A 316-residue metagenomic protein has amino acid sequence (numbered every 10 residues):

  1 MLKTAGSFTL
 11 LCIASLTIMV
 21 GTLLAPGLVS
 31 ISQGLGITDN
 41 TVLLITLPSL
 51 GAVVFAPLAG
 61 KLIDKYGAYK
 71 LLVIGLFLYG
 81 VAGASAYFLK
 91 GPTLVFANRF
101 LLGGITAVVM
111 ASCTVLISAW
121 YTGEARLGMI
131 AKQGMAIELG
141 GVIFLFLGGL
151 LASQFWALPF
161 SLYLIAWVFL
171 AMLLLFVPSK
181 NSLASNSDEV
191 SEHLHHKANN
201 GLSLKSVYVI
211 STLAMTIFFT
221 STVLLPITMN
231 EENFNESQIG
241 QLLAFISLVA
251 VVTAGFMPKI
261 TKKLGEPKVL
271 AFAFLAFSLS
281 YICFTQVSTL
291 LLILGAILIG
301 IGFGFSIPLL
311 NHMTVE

Functional and structural regions predicted by a protein language model:
G6-I37, S221-P226: Extracytoplasmic
T46-G60, A244-F256: Central cavity-lining transmembrane alpha-helices of secondary-active solute carriers, predominantly the Major
V54-G91: Conserved MFS/SLC helix-loop-helix module at the cytosolic interface between two early adjacent transmembrane helices
G67, F88-L94, T122, Q286-S288: Helix-breaking motifs and short loop linkers at transmembrane-helix boundaries and internal kinks in secondary membrane
T93-L101, L290-L298: Paired small-residue
N98-I137: Cytoplasmic helix-loop-helix junction between adjacent transmembrane helices in 12-TM secondary transporters
E124, K132-L175: Helix-loop-helix hairpin linking two adjacent transmembrane segments in secondary transporters
S203-A244: Extracytoplasmic gate region of multi-pass secondary transporters
